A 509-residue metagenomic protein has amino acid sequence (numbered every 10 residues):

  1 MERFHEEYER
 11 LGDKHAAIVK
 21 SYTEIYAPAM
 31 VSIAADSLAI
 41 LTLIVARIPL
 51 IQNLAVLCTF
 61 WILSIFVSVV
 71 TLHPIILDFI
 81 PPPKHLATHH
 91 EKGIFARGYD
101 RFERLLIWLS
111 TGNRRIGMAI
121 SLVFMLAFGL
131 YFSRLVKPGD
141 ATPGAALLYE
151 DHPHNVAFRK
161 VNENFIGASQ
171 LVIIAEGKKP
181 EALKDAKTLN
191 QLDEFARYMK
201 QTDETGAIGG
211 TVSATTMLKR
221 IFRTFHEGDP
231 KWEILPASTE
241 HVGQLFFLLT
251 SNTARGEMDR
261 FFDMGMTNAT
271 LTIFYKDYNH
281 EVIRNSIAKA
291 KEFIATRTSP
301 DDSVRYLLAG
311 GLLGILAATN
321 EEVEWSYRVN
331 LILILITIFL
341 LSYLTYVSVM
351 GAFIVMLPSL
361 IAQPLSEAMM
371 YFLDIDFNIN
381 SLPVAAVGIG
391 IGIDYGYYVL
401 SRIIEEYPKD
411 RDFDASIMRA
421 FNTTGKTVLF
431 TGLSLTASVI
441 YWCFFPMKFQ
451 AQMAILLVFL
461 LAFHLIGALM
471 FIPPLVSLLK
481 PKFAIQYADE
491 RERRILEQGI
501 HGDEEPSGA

Functional and structural regions predicted by a protein language model:
M1-E9, A29, D36, T71 (+5 more regions): Short helical (or helix-break) motifs at transmembrane helix termini and adjacent helical loops in multi-pass membrane
E7-A34, E406-L429: Helix-loop junctions and hydrophobic alpha-helical segments within the transmembrane domains of large membrane
L11, H15, H89-F102, R305-A309 (+1 more regions): Short, membrane-interfacial amphipathic segments enriched in basic
V19, V67-L126, I472-A509: Interfacial helix-loop-helix hairpins and adjacent transmembrane helices of multi-pass alpha-helical membrane proteins
V19-Y26, M30, I51-A55, E103-G112 (+10 more regions): Alpha-helical membrane-interface segments at transmembrane helix boundaries
M30-H73, L77, F339-Y343, L365-D376 (+3 more regions): Hydrophobic, glycine/alanine-rich multi-pass transmembrane helices and their short helix-loop junctions in large
S32-A39, F95-D100, I120-L126, A168 (+3 more regions): Hydrophobic membrane-spanning alpha-helices of multi-pass integral membrane proteins
N113-I379, S477-A509: Extracytoplasmic
